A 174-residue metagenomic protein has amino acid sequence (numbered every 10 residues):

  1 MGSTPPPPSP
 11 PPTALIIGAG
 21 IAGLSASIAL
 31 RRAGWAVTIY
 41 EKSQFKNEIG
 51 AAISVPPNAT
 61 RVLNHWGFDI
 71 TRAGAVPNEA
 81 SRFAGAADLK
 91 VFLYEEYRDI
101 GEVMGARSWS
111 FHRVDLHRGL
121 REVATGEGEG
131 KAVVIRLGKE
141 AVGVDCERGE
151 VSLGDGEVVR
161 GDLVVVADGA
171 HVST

Functional and structural regions predicted by a protein language model:
P5-A22: Beta1/beta-strand and adjacent pyrophosphate-binding region of the FAD-binding site in flavoprotein oxidoreductases
L15, R31-A51: Glycine-rich FAD pyrophosphate-binding loop
A22, F45, H171: Conserved Rossmann-like nucleotide-cofactor binding loop
A26-W35, V62-H65: A short, Lys/Arg-enriched amphipathic alpha-helix followed by its capping loop at the start of a domain
F45, A51-T125, V142: Active-site-adjacent segment of FAD-dependent monooxygenases/related oxidoreductases
A132-E150: A conserved short coil-to-beta-strand element within the FAD-binding core of flavoproteins
G154-L163: Core beta-strand elements of the Rossmann-like FAD/NAD(P) dinucleotide-binding domain in flavoenzyme oxidoreductases
V166-T174: Flavin (primarily FAD) binding-site architecture
